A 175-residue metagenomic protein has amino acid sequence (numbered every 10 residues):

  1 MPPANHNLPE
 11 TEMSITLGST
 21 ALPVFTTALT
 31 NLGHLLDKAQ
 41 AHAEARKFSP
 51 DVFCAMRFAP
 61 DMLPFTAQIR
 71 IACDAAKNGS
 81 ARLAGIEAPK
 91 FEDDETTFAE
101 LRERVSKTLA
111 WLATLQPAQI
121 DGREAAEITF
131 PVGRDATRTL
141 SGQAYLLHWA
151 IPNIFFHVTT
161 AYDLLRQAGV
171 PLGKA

Functional and structural regions predicted by a protein language model:
P2-E12: Short, Lys/Arg-enriched N-terminal segments with co-localized hydrophobic residues within the first ~10-30 amino acids
I15-D37, D51, R57-A81, S106 (+2 more regions): Aromatic-residue-lined binding/catalytic grooves and analogous aromatic/hydrophobic interfacial grooves in multimeric
L32-R46, V158-L165: Long, well-ordered alpha-helical segments
E44-A55, T114-L146: Acidic interhelical loop/turn segments
C54-A88, T137-L172: Short, contiguous alpha-helical
K77-L115: Helix-adjacent hinge/juxtasegments
